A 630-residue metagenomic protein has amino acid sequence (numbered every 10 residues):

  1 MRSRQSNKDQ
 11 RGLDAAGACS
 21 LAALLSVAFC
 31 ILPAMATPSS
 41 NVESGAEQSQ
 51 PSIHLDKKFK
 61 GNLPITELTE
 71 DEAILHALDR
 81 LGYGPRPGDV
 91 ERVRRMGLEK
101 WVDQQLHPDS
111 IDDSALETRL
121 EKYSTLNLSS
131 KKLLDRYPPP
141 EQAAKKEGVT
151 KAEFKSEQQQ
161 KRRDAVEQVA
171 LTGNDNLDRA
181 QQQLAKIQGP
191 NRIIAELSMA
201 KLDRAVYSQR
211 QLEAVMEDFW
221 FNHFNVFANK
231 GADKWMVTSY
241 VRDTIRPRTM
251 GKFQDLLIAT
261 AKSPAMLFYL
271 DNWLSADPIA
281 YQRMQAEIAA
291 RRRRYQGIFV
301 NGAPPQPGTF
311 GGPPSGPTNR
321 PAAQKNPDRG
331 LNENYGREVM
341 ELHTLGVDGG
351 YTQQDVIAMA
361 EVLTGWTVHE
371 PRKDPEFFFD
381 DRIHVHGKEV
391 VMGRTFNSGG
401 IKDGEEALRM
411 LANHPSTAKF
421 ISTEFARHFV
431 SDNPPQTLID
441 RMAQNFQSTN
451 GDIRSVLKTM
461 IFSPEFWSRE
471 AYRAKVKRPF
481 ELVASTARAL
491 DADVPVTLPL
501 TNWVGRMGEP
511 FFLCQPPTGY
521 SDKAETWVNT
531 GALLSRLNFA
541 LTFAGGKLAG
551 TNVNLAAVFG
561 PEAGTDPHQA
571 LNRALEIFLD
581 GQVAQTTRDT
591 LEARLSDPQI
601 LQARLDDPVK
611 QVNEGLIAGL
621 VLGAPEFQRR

Functional and structural regions predicted by a protein language model:
M1-A15: N-terminal secretory signal peptides that target proteins for export/translocation
C19-P33: Bacterial N-terminal signal peptides
A34-P38: Boundary at the C-terminal end of the N-terminal hydrophobic targeting segment
S39-G61, E67-L68, L75, D79-D89 (+5 more regions): Flexible, low-complexity segments enriched for small/polar residues
P51-S52, D56-F59, L177-K186, N191 (+4 more regions): Active-site substrate-binding loop specific to GH73 endo-beta-N-acetylglucosaminidase modules in bacterial autolysins
P85-F219, H223, A228-S239, T244-R248 (+3 more regions): N-terminal accessory alpha/beta regions
Q105, A259-T260, L620-V621: Conserved catalytic core of Hanks-type protein kinase domains
V215, Y240-V241, A265-M266, R573 (+1 more regions): Surface-exposed interaction patches
